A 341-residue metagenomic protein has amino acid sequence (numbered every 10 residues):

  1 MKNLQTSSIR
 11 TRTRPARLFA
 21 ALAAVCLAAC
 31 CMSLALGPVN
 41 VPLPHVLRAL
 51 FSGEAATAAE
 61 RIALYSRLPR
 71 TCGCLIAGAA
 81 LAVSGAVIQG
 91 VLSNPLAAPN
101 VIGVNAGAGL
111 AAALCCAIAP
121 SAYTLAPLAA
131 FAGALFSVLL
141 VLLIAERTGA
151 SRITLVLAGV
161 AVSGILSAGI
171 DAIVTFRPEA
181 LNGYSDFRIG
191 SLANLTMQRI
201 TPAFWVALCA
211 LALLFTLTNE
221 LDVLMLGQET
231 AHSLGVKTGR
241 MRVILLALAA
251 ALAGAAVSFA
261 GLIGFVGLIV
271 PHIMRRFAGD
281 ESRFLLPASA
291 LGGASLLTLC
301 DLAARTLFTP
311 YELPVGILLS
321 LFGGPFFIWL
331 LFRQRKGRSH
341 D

Functional and structural regions predicted by a protein language model:
K2-D341: Alpha-helical transmembrane segments in inner-membrane proteins
